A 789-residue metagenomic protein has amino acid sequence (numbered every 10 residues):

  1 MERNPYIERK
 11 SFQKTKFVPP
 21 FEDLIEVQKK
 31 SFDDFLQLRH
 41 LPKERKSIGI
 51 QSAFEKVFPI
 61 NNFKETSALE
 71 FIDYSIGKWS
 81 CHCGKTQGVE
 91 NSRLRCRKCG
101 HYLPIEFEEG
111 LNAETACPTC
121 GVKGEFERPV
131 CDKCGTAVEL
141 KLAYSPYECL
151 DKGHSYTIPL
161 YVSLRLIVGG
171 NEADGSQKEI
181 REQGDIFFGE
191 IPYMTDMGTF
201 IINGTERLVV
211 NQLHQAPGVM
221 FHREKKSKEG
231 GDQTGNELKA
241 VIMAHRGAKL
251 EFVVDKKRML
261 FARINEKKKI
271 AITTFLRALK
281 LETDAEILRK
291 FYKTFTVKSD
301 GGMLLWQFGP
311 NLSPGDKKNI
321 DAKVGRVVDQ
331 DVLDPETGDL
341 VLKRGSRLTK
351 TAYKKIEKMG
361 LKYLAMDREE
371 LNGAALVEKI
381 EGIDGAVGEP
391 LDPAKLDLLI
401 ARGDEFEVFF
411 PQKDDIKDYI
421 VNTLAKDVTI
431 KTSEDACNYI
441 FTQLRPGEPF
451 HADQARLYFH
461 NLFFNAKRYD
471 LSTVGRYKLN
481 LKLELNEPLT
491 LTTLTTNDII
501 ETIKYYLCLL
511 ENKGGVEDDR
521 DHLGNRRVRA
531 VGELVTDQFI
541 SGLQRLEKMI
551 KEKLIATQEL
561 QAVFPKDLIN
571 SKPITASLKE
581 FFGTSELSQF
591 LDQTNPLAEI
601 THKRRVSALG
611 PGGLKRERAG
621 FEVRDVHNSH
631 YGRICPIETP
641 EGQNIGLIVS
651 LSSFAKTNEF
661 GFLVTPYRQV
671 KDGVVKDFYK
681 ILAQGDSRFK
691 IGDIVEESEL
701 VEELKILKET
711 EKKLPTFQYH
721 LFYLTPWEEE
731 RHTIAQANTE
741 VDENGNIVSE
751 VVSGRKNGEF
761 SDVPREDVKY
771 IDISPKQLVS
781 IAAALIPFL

Functional and structural regions predicted by a protein language model:
M1-Q643, V649-L789: Conserved N-terminal architectural modules of multi-subunit, DNA-dependent RNA polymerase core subunits
